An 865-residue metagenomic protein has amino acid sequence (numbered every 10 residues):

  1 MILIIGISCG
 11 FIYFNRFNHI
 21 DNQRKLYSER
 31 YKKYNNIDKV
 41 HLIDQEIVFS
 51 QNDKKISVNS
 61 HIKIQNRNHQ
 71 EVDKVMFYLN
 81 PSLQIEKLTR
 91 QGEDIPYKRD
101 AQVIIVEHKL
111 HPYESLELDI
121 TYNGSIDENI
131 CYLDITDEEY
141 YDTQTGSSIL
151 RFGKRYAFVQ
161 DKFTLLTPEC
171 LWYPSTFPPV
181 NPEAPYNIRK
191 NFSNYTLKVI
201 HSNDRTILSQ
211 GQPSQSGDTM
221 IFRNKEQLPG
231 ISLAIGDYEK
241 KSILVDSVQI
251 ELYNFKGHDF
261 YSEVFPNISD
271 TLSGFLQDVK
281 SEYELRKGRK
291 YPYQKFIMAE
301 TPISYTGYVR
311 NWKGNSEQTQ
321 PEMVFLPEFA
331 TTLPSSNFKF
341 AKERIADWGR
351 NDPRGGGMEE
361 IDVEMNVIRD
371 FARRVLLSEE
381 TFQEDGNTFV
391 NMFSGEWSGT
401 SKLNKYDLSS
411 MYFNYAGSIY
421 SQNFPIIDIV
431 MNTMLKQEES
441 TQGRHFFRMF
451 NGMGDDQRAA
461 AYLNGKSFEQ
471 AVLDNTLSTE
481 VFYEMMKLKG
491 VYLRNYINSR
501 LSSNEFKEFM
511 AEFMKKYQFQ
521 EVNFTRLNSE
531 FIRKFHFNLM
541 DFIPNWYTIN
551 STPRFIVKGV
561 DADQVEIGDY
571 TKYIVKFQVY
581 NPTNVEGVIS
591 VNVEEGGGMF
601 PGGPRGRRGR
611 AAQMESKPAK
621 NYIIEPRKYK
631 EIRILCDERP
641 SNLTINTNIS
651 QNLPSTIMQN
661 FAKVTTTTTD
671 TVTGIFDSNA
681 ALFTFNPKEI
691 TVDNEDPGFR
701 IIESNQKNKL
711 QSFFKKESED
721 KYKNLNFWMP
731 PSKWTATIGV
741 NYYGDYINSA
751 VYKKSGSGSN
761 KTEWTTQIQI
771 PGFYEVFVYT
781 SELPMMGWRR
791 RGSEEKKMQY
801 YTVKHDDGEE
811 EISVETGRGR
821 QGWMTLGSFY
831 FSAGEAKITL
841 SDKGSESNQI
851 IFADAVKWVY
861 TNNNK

Functional and structural regions predicted by a protein language model:
M1-S57, E86, F152-V159, P185-R189 (+3 more regions): N-terminal, polar/Ser/Thr-rich
D73, L83-R90, L208, E566-N648: Beta-strand-rich binding/interaction modules
S82-I149, P182-N187, S216-G217, G274-F275 (+4 more regions): A surface-exposed beta-strand-loop module
Y122-Y238: Extended, low-hydrophobicity, Ser/Thr/Pro/Gly-biased non-transmembrane segments
L197, I221, I243-M434: Juxtacatalytic substrate-recognition/specificity segment
E384-N387, N391-Y492, Y496, R500 (+1 more regions): Acidic/His/Gly-enriched intrinsically disordered linker/tail segments that often contain short helix/coil "MoRF-like"
V472-V560: Amphipathic alpha-helical substructures
I649, T839-I850: Short beta-strand-plus-loop segments that form exposed binding edges in beta-rich domains
